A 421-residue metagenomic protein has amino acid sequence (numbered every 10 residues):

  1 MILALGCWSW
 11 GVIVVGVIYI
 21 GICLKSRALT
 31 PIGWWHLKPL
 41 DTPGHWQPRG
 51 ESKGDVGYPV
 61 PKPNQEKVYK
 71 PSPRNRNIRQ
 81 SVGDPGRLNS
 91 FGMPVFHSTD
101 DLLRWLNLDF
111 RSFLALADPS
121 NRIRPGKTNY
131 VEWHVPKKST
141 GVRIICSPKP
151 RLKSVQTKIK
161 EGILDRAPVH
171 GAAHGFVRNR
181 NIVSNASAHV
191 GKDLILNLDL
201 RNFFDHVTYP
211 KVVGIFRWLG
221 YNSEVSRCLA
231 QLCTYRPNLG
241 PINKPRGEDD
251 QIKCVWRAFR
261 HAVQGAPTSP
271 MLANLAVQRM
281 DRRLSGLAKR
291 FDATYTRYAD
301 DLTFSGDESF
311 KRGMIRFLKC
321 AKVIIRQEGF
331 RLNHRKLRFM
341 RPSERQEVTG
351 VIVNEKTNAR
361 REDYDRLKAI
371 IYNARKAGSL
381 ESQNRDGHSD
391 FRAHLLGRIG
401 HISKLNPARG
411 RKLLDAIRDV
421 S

Functional and structural regions predicted by a protein language model:
I2-G11: Feature marks short, highly hydrophobic, charge-poor N-terminal signal-anchor/signal peptide-like helices that anchor
V14-P136, I144-R166, A173-L194, F203-D205 (+6 more regions): Right-hand nucleic-acid polymerase module
N197-R201, G265, S269-P270, L284 (+1 more regions): Catalytic palm active-site di-aspartate
